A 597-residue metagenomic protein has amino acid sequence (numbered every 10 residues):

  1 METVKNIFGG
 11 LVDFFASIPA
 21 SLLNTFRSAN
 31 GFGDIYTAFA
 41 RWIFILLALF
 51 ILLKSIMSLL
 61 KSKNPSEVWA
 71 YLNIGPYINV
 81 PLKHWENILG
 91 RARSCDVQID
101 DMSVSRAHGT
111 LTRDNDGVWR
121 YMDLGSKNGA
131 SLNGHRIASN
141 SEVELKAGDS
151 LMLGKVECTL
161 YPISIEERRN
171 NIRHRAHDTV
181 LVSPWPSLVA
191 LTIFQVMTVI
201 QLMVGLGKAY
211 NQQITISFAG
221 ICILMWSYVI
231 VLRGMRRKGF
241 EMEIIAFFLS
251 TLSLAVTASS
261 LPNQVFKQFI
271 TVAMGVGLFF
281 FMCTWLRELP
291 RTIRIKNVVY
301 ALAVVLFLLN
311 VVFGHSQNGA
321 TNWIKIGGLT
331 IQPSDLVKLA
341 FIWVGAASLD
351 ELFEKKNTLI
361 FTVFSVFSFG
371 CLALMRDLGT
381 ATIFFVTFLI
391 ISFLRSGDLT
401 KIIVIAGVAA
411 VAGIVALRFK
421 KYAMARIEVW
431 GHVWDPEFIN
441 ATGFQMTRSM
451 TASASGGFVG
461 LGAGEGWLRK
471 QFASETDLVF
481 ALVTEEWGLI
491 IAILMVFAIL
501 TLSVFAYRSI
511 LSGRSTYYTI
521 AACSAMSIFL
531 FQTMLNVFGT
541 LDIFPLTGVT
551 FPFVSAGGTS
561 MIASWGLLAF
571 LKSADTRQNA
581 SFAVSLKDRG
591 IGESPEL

Functional and structural regions predicted by a protein language model:
E2-M102, D114-N115, S164-H174: Intrinsically disordered, low-complexity acidic Ser/Thr-rich regulatory segments
T25-N30, S131-L181: C-terminal boundary/linker segments immediately following FHA domains
V80-V156: Forkhead-associated
R173-N318, I562-T576, A580-R589: A structural signal for hydrophobic alpha-helical transmembrane segments in multi-pass membrane proteins
Q317, T321-W323, G327-T330, I403-M495 (+1 more regions): Hydrophobic, glycine- and aromatic-enriched re-entrant/interface helices and adjoining loop segments
K355-L374, L378-R418: Hydrophobic alpha-helical segments of polytopic membrane proteins
S509-G548, V554: Loop-to-helix entry and N-terminal half of a specific, functionally important transmembrane alpha helix in multi-pass
M534-L597: A juxtamembrane structural motif centered on a specific transmembrane helix
